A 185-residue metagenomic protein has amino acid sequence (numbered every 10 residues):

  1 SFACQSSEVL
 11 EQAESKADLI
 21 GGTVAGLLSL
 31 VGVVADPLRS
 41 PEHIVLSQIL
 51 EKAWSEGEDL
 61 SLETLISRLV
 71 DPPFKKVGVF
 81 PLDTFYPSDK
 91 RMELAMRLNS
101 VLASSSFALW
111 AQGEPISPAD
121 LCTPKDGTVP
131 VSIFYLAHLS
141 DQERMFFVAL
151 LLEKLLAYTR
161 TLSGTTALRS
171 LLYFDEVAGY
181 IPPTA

Functional and structural regions predicted by a protein language model:
S1-A185: P-loop NTPase motor domains
